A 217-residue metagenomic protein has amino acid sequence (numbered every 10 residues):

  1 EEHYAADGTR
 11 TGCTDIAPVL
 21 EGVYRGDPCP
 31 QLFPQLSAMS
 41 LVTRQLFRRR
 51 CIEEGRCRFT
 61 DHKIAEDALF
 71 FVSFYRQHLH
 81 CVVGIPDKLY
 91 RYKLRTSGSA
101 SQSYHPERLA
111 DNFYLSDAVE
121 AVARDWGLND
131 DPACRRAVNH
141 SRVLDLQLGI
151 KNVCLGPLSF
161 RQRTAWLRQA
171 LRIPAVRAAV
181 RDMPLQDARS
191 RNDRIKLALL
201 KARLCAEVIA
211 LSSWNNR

Functional and structural regions predicted by a protein language model:
E1-E107: Donor-binding/catalytic cores of nucleotide-activated saccharide and glycerol-phosphate transferases/polymerases
F33, S141-R142, L146: Short alpha-helical scaffolding segments that buttress acidic/His motifs in well-ordered protein cores
L41, Q45, H105, N139 (+3 more regions): Short alpha-helical segments used as structural interaction elements across diverse proteins
E66, D111, C134: Conserved acidic
D87-T96, Q102-D130, L144-L148, N152-R177: Catalytic core of nucleotide-sugar-dependent glycosyltransferases
D130-H140: All-alpha amphipathic helical-bundle segments outside canonical DNA-binding/catalytic cores that form hydrophobic
C154-R217: Membrane-interface aromatic/basic loop that binds lipid-linked glycans or pyrophosphate carriers, typified by
